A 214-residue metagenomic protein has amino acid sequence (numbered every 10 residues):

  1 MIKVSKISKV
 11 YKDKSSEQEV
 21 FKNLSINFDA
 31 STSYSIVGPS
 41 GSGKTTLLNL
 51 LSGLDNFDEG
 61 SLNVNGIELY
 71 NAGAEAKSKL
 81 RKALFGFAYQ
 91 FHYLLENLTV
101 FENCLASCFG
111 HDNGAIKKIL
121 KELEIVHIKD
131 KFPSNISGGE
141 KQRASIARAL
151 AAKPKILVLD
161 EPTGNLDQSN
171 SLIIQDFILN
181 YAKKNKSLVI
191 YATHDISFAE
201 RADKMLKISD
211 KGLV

Functional and structural regions predicted by a protein language model:
S52: Helix-to-loop junction immediately C-terminal to a conserved catalytic motif
G60-N71: Conserved ABC transporter NBD signature motif
E68, N113-I128: Conserved ABC ATPase "signature" region
L69-G86: ABC ATPase NBD coupling module
F132-Q142: Conserved ABC ATPase signature
A151-K155: A short, proline-enriched helix->beta-strand linker immediately N-terminal to the Walker B motif in ABC-type P-loop
L157-D160: Catalytic Walker B motif of ABC-type/P-loop ATPase nucleotide-binding domains
